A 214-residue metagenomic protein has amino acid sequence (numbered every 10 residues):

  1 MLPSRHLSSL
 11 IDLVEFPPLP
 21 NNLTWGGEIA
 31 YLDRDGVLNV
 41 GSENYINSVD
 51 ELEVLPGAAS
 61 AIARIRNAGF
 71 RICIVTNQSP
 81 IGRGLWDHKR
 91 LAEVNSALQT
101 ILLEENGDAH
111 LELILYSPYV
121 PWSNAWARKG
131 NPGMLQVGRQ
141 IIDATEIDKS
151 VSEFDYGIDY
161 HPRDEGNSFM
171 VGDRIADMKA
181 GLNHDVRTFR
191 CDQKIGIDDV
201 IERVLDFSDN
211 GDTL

Functional and structural regions predicted by a protein language model:
M1-A30, K89-A92, S96-E112, W122-L214: Asp-based, Mg2+/Mn2+-dependent phosphohydrolase catalytic module
L2-C73: Active-site neighborhood of HAD-like aspartate-dependent phosphohydrolases
L38-N39, G82, D177-M178: Catalytic P-loop NTPase motifs of RecA-like helicase/translocase cores
N39-S42, N77-Q78, D155-I158: A short alpha-helix capping/helix-coil boundary motif
Y45-N47, R83-G84, V120-P121, H161-D164: A short, structure-level motif marking secondary-structure boundaries and short turns
S48-L55, D87-A92, R128: Flexible, glycine- and charge-enriched loops at secondary-structure boundaries
A58, I62-N95, D108-S123, G181: Substrate-recognition element of Asp-dependent hydrolases with the DxDx(T/V) motif
